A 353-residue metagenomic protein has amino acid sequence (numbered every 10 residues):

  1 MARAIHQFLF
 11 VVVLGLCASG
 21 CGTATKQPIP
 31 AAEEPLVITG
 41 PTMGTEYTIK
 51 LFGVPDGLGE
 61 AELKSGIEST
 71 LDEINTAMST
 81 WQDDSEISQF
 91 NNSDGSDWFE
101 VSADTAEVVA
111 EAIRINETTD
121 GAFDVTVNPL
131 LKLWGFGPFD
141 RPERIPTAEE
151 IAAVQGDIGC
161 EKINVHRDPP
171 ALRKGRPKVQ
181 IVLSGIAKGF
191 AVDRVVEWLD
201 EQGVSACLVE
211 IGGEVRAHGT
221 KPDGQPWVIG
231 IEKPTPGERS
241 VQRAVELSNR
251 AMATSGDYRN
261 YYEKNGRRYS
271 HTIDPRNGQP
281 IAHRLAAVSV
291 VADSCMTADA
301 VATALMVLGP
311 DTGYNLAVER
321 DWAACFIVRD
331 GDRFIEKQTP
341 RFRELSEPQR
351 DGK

Functional and structural regions predicted by a protein language model:
A2-F10, L16-K353: Mature catalytic core of soluble alpha/beta enzymes
